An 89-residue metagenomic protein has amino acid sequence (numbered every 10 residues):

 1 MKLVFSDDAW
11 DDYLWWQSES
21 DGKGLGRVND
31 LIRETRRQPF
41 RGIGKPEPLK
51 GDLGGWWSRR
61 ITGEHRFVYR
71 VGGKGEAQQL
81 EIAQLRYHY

Functional and structural regions predicted by a protein language model:
K2, D11-K23, D30, R59-Y89: Enriched for short, Lys/Arg-rich terminal
K2-L3, G42: Residues that recognize and position ribonucleotide moieties
V4, R27, P48: Amphipathic alpha-helical recognition patches that constitute DNA-binding helices
S6-D8: Short amphipathic alpha-helix starts
L25-V28, G42: A structural signal for well-ordered alpha-helical scaffolds and beta->alpha junctions
R33-R59: A short, surface-exposed loop/turn module that caps and links secondary-structure elements
